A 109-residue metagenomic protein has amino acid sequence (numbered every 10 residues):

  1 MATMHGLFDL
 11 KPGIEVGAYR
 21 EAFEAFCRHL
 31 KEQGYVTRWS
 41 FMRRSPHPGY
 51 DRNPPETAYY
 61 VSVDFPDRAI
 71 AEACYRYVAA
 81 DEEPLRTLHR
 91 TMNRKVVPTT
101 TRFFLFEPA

Functional and structural regions predicted by a protein language model:
M1-A2, R102: Short coil-to-beta-strand
A2-D9: Active-site-flanking beta-strand signature of metal-NTP-handling nucleotidyl enzymes and homologous cyclase-like
K11-A18: Short, surface-exposed ligand-recognition loops at beta-strand->loop->(often short) alpha-helix junctions that present
Y19-E24: Short amphipathic alpha-helical segment that frequently serves as the phosphate-/nucleotide-binding helix
A25, H29-T37, D51-A58, S62-F103 (+1 more regions): An amphipathic, aromatic/His-enriched active-site/gating alpha helix that lines ligand/cofactor pockets
